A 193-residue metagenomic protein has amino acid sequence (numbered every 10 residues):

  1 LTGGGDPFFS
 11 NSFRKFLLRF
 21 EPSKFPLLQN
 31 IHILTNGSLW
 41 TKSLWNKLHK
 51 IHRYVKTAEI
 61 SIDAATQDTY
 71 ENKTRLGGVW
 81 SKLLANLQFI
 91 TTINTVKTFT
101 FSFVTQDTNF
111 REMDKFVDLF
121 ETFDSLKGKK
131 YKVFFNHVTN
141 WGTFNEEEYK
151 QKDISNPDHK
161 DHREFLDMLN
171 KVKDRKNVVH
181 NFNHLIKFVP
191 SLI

Functional and structural regions predicted by a protein language model:
L1-N11, S23-K42, I51-A85, T98-T105 (+1 more regions): Core AdoMet radical
N11-R19, K42-K50, E112-D114: Distinct, well-ordered alpha-helical segments
F16, L83-N86, E112, F116 (+1 more regions): Alpha-helical packing segments of well-folded alpha/beta enzyme cores
F20, K24, V55, K127 (+2 more regions): Short, flexible helical or helix-coil boundary motifs
E21-K24, K47-R53, T91-N94, E121-D124: Acidic (Asp/Glu)-rich catalytic clusters
D107-D124: Catalytic cores of alpha/beta
D107-N109, G128-K160, N183-L192: Flexible glycine/acidic-rich beta-alpha junction loops that bind and position SAM and/or redox cofactors in anaerobic
R163-I193: Radical SAM enzyme core and accessory elements
